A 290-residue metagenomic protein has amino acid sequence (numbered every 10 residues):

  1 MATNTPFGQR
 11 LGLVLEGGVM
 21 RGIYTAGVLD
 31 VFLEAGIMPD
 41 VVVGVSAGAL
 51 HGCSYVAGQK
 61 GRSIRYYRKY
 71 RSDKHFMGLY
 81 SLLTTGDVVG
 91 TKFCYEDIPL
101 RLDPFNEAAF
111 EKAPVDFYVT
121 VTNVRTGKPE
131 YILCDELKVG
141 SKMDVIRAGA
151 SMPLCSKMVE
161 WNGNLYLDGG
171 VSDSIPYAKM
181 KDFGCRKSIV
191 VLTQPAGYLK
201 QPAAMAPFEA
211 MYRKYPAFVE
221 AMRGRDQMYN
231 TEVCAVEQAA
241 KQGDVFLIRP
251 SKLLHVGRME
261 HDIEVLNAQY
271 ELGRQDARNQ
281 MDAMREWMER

Functional and structural regions predicted by a protein language model:
M1-V45, C53-R290: Patatin-like phospholipase
